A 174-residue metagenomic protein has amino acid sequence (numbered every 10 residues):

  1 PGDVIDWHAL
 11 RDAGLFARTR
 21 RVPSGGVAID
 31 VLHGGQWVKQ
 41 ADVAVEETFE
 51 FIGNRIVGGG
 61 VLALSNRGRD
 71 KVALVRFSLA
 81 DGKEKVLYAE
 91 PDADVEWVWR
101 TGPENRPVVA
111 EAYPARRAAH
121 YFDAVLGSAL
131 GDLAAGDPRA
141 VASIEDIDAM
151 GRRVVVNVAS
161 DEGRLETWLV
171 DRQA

Functional and structural regions predicted by a protein language model:
P1-A174: Peripheral, non-catalytic segments that deliver or gate enzyme domains
